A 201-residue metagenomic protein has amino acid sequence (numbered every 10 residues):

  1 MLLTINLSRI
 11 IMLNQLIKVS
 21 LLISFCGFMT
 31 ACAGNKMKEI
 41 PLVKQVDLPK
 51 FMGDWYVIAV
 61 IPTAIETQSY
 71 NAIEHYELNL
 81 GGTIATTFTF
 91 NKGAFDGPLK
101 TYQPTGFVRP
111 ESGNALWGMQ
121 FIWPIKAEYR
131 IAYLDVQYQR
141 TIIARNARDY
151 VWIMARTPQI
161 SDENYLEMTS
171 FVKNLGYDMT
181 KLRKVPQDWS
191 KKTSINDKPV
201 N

Functional and structural regions predicted by a protein language model:
L7-S20: Bacterial N-terminal signal peptides that target proteins for export
L21-C26: Hydrophobic helical h-region of N-terminal Sec-dependent signal peptides in bacterial secretory/periplasmic proteins
C32-N201: A beta-rich soluble binding module of mature secreted/lumenal proteins
